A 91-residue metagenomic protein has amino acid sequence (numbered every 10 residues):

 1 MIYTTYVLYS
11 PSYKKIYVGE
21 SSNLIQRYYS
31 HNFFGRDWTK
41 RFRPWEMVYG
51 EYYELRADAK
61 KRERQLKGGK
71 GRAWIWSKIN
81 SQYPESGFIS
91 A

Functional and structural regions predicted by a protein language model:
M1-D37, R43-E46, G50-Y53, D58-K67 (+2 more regions): GIY-YIG nuclease catalytic motif and its immediate N-terminal context
